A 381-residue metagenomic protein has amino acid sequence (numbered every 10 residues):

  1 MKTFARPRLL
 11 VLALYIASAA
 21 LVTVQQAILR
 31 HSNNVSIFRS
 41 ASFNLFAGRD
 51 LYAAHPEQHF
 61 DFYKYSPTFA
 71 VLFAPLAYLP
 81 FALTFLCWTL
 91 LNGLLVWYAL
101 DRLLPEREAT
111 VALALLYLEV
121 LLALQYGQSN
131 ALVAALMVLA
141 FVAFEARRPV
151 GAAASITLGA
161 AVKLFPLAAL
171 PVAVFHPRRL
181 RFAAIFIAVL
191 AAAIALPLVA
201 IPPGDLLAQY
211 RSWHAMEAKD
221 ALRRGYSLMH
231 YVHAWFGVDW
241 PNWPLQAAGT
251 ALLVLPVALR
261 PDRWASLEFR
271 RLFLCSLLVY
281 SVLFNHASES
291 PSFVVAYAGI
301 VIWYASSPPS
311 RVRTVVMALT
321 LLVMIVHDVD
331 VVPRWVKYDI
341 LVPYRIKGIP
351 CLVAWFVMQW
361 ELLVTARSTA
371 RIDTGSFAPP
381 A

Functional and structural regions predicted by a protein language model:
M1-G151, H176-S290, Y297, A366-P380: Primarily membrane-embedded glycan-assembly and transfer machineries that use lipid-linked glycans
T3-A5, A160, W243, E268 (+3 more regions): Short alpha-helical segments used as structural interaction elements across diverse proteins
S129-V138, L164-L167, S292-V301, G348-L352: Hydrophobic core segments of transmembrane alpha-helices in multi-pass, intramembrane catalytic enzymes
A154-A173, F284-V295: Transmembrane helices and adjacent periplasmic/lumenal helix-loop junctions of polyprenol-phosphate-dependent
T157, L170, I302-W303, M358: Hydrophobic alpha-helical segments of integral membrane proteins
V174-F175, G299, W303, S307-P308: Active-site catalytic pocket residues across diverse enzymes, especially alpha/beta-hydrolases
Y280, I300, T320: A C-terminal functional module that forms or caps the active site or interfaces directly with catalytic machinery
Y304-A381: Aromatic-enriched
